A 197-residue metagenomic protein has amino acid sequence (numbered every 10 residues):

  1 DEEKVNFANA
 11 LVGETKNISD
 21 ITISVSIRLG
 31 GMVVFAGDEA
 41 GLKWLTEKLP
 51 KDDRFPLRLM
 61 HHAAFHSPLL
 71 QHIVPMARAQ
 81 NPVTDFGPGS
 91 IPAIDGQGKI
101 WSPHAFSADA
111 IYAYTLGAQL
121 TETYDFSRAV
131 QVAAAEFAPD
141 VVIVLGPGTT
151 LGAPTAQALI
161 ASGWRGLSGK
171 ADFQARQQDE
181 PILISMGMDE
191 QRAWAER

Functional and structural regions predicted by a protein language model:
D1-S19: Short amphipathic alpha-helix segments
T22-R28, R58: Short beta-strand
G31-G37: A generic structural motif
G37-W44: Helix N-cap motif at beta-to-alpha junctions
W44-L45, A129: Hydrophobic side chains in well-ordered alpha-helices
P50-K51, A110, A158-A161: Short, solvent-exposed amphipathic alpha-helical segments in soluble enzyme and RNA/protein-processing domains
R54-L145, T150, E180-S185, Q191-E196: Acyltransferase
L151-E190: Short acidic, glycine/proline-enriched helix-loop-strand junctions
